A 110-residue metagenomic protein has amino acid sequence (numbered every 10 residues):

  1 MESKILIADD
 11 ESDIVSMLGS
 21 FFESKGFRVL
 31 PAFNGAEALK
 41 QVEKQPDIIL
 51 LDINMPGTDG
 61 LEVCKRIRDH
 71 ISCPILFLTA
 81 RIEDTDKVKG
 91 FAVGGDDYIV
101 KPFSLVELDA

Functional and structural regions predicted by a protein language model:
L6, P31-I48: Acidic, metal-coordinating helix/loop segments flanking the phosphotransfer/catalytic sites of two-component signaling
D9, D52, T79: Active-site residues of response regulator receiver
V15, P56, E83, K101: The feature encodes the CheY-like receiver
S16-S24: Charged docking surfaces used in two-component/phosphorelay signaling
F33-N34, D59-E62, D86: Acidic catalytic/metal-coordinating carboxylates
K40, L61-I71: Short amphipathic alpha-helix used as the core "switch/output" element in two-component signaling
P102-A110: C-terminal output helix
